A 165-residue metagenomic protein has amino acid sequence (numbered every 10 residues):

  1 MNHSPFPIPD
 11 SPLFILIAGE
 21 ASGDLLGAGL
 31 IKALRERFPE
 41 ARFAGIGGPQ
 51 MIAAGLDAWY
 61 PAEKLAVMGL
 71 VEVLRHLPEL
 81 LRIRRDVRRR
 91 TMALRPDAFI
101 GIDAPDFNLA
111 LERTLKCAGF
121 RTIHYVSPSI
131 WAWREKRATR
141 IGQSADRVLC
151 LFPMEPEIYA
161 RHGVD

Functional and structural regions predicted by a protein language model:
M1-L13: Intrinsic disorder/low-complexity segments
L13-D165: Active-site and donor-binding regions of nucleotide-sugar-utilizing enzymes
